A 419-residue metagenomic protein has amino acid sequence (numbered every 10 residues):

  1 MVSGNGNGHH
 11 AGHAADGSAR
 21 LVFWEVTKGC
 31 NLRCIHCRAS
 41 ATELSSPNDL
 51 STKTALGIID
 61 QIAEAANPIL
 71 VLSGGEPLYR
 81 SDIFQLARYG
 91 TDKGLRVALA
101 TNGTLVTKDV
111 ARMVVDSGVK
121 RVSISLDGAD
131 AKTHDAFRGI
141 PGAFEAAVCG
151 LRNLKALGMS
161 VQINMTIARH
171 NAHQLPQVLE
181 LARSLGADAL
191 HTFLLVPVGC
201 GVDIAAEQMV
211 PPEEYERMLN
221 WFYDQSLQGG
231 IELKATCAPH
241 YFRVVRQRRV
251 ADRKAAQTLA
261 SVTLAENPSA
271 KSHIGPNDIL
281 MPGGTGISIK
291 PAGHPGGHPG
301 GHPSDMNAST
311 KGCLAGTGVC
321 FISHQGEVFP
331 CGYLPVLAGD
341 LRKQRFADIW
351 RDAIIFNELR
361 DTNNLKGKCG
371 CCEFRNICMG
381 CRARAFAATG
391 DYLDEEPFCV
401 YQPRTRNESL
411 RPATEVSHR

Functional and structural regions predicted by a protein language model:
V2-D16, T310, E327-V328, G332-R419: Flexible mid-to-C-terminal extensions adjoining Fe-S/redox cofactors in radical SAM and related proteins
A15-K53: Canonical Radical SAM [4Fe-4S] cluster-binding loop centered on the CxxxCxxC motif and its immediate flanking residues
V26, C30, I124, G326 (+1 more regions): Conserved, mostly hydrophobic/aromatic
T52-S73, R80-P211: Radical SAM/AdoMet-radical enzyme domain recognition
R183-S184, D188, V202-I231, R342 (+1 more regions): A structural motif corresponding to the C-terminal lobe/cap of the Radical SAM core domain
S184, I322-S323: Short, acidic, Ser/Thr-enriched surface-loop or helix-capping motifs
P212-D252, A256-H302, E327-M379: C-terminal accessory region of radical SAM enzymes
C313-T317: Short, small/polar residue-rich loop motifs at catalytic or cofactor-binding pockets
